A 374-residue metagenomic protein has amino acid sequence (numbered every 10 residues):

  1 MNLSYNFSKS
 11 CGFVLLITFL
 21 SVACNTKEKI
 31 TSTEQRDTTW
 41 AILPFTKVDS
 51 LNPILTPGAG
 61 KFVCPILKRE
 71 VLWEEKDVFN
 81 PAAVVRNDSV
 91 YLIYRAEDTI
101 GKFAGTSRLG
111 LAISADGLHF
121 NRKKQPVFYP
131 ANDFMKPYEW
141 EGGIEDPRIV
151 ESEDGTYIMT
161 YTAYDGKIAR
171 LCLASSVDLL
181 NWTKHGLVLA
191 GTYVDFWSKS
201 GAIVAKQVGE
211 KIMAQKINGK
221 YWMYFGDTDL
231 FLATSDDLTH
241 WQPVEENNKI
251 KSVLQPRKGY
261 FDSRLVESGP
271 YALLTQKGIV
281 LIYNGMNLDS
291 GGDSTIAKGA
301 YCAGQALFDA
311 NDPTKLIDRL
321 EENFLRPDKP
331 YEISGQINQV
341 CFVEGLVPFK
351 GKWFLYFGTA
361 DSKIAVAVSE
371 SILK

Functional and structural regions predicted by a protein language model:
M1-T33: Bacterial Sec-dependent N-terminal signal peptides
C24-G142, V150-R264, L273-Q336, K350-K374: Beta-rich carbohydrate-recognition and catalytic domains
N338-C341: Low-complexity, glycine/alanine/valine/leucine- and proline-rich hydrophobic stretches
